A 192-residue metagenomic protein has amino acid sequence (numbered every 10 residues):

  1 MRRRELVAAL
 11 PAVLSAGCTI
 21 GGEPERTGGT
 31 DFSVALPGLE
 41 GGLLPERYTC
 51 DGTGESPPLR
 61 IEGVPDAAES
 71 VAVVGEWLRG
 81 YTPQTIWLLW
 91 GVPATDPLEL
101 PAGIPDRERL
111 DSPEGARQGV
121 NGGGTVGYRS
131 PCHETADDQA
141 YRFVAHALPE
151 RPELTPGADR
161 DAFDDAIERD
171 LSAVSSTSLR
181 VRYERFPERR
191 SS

Functional and structural regions predicted by a protein language model:
R2-S192: N-terminus-centered regions that define maturation/targeting leaders and the start of the first functional domain
